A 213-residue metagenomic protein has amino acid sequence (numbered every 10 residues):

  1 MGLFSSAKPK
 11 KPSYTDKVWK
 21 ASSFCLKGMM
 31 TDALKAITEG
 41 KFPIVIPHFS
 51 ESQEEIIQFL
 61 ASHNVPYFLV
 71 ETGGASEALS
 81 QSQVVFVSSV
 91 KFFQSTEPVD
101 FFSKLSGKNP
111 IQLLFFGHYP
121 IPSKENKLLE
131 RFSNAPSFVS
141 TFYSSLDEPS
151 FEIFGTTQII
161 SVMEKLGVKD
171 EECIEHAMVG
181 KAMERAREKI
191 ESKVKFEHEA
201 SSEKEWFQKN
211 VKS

Functional and structural regions predicted by a protein language model:
M1-T31: Glycine-rich phosphate-binding "P-loop"
A36-F59, E175-A186, F196-A200: Conserved strand-helix element at the start of the C-terminal RecA-like helicase core
K41-V45, Q83-F86, N109-F115, A135-S144: Hydrophobic beta-strand segments of well-ordered beta-sheets in folded domains
S50-E54, G73-S76, V90-F102, G117-E125 (+1 more regions): Short acidic, S/G/P-rich loop/turn micro-motifs used as interaction or catalytic elements
I57-Q112: Conserved motor-coupling elements within RecA-like helicase/translocase cores
P66-A78, S88-F92, V139-D147, K169-G180: A generic structural motif
P120, K124-I174: Conserved segment of the helicase C-terminal RecA-like domain
I159-S213: Non-catalytic, charged low-complexity extensions flanking SF2 helicase motor domains
